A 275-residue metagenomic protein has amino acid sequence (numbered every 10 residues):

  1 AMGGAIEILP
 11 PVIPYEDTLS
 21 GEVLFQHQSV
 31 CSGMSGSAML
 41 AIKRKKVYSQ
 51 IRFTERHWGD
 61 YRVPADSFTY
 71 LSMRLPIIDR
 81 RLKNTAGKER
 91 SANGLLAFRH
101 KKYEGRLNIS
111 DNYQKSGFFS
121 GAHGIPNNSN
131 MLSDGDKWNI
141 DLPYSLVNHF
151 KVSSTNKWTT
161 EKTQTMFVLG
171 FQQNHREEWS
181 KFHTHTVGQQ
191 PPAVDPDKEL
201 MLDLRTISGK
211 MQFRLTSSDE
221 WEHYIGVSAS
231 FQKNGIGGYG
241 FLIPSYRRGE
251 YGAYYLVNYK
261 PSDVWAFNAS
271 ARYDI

Functional and structural regions predicted by a protein language model:
A1-Q26, M34-M39: N-terminal periplasmic accessory domains that precede and gate Gram-negative outer-membrane beta-barrel machines
L9, L24-V30, K43, T54-W58 (+6 more regions): Outer-membrane beta-barrel pore domains and translocons
Y15-D17, D60-V63, R176-S180, Q232-I236: Short acidic/His/Gly/Ser-rich catalytic and metal-binding motifs that mark active-site loops of diverse hydrolases
L19-V23, V47-I51, G105-L107, T163-L169 (+2 more regions): Transmembrane beta-strands of outer-membrane beta-barrel proteins
L24-S37, D60-R99, K137-K151, K198-L202 (+1 more regions): Outer-membrane beta-barrel proteins
C31-H57, Y70-F119, S154, T160 (+3 more regions): Transmembrane beta-barrel wall of Gram-negative outer-membrane proteins
K83-E89, Y103-T160, Q173-R205, G240 (+1 more regions): Flexible loop and strand-edge segments within Gram-negative outer membrane beta-barrel domains
E222-I275: Signature of Gram-negative outer-membrane beta-barrel scaffolds
